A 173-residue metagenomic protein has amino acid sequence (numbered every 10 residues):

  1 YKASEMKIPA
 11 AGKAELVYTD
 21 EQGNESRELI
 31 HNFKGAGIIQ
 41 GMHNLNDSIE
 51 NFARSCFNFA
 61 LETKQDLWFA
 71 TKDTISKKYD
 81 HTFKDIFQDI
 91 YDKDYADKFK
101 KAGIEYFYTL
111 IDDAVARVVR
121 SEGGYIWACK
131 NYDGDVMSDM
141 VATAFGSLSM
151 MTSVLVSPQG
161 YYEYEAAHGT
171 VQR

Functional and structural regions predicted by a protein language model:
Y1-E25, Y132-V136: N-terminal glycine-rich phosphate/adenylate-binding segment common to multiple enzyme folds
Y1-M6, K78-F83, V118-S121, S138-A142: Short acidic, glycine/serine/threonine-rich loops at helix termini
E5-K13, F83-I90, A144-V154: A glycine- and small-aliphatic-rich helix-loop capping segment at beta-alpha/alpha-beta transitions that lines
A14-Y18, D92-A96, N131-G134, T152-L155: Glycine-rich loops and low-complexity Gly/Arg-rich segments that provide flexible linkers or classic glycine-based
V17-Q22, E28-T109: Glycine-rich phosphate/diphosphate-binding loop of Rossmann-like nucleotide-binding domains
D20-S26, S157-Y162: Short C-terminal domain-edge/linker segments immediately following a structured domain
H81-I86, G103-V136: Active-site loop segments of alpha/beta catalytic cores
V118-R173: Glycine-rich phosphate/nucleotide-binding loop
